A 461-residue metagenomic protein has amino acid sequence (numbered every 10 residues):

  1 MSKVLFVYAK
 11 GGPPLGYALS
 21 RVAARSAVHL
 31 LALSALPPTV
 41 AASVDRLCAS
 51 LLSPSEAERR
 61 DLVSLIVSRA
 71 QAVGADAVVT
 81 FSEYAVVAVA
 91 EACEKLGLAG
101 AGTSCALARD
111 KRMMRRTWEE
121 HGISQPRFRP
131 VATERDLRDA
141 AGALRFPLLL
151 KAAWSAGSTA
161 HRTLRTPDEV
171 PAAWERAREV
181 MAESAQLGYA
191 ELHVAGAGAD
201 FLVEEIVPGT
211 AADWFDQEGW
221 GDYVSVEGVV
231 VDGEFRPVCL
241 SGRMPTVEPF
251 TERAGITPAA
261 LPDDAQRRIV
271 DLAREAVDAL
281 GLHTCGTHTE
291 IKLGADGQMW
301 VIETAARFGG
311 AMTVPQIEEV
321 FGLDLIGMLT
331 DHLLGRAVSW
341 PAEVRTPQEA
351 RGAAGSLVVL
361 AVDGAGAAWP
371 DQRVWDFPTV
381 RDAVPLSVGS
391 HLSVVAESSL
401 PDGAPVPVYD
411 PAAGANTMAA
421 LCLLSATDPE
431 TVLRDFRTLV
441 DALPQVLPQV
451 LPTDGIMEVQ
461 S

Functional and structural regions predicted by a protein language model:
M1-A106, M113, R135, A415-T417 (+3 more regions): ATP-binding N-terminal substructure of ATP-dependent carboxylate-amine bond-forming enzymes
S2, R268-T289, A306-Q372: Active-site "cap" helix and flanking loop/linker of ATP-utilizing ligase/carboxylase catalytic domains
L5, D331-S461: Peripheral (often C-terminal) accessory segments that flank ATP-dependent C-N-forming ligase machineries
A90, Q298-F308: A short beta-strand motif that forms the metal-chelation/ATP-contact edge of phosphoryl-transfer active sites
L98-A160, P167, V180-S184: A conserved helix-loop-beta module that forms one wall/lid of the active-site cleft in ATP-utilizing catalytic domains
S124-P126, P147-L149, P167-Q217, Y223 (+1 more regions): Conserved ATP-binding module of the ATP-grasp superfamily
E205-P208, W214-L282, A305-M328: ATP-dependent carboxylate/phosphate-activation module, predominantly the ATP-grasp catalytic core and closely related
H283-G294, D454-M457: A short glycine-rich, hydrophobically flanked beta-strand micro-motif that places a catalytic Asp/Glu for divalent metal
